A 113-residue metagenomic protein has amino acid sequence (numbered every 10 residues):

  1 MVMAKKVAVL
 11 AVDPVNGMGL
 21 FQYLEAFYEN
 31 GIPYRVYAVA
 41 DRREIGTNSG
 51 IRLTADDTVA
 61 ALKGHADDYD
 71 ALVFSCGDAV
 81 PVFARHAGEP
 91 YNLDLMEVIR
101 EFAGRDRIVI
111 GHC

Functional and structural regions predicted by a protein language model:
M1-R105: Extended, subdomain-level signal for the structured scaffold at the beginning of enzyme domains
I108: Short glycine-centered segments of the SAM/dcSAM-binding site in methyltransferase folds
G111-C113: Catalytic nucleophile serine of serine hydrolases, specifically the conserved "nucleophile elbow" pentapeptide
